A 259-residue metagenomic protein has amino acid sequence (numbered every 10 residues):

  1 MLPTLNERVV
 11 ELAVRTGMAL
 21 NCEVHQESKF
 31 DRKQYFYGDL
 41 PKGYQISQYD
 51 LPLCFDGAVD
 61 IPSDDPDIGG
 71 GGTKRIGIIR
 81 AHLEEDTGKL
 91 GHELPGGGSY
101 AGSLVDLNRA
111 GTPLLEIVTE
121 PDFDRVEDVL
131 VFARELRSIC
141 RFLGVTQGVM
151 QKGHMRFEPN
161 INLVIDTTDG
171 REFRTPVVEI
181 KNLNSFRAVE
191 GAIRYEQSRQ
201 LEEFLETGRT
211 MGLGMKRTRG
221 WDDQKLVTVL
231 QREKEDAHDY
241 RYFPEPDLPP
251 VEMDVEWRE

Functional and structural regions predicted by a protein language model:
M1-E259: Basic, nucleic-acid-interacting segments
